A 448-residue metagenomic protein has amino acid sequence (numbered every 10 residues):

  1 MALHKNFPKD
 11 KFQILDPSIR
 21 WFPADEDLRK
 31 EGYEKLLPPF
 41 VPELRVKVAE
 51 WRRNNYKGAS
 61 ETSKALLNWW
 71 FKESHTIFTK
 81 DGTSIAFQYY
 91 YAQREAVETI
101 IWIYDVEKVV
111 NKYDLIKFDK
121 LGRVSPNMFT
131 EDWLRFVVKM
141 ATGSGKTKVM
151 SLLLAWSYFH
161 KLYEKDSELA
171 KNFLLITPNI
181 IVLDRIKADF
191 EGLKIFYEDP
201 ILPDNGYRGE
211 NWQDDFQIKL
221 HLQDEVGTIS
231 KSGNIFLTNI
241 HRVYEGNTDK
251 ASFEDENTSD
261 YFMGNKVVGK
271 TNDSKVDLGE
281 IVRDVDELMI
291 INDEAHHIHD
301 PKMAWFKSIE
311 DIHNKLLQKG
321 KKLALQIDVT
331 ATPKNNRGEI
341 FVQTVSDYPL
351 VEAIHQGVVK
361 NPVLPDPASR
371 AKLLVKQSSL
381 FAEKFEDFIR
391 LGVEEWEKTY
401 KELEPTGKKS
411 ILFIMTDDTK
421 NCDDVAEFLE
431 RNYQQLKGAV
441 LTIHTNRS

Functional and structural regions predicted by a protein language model:
M1-S448: RecA-like P-loop NTPase motor core of helicase/translocase proteins
